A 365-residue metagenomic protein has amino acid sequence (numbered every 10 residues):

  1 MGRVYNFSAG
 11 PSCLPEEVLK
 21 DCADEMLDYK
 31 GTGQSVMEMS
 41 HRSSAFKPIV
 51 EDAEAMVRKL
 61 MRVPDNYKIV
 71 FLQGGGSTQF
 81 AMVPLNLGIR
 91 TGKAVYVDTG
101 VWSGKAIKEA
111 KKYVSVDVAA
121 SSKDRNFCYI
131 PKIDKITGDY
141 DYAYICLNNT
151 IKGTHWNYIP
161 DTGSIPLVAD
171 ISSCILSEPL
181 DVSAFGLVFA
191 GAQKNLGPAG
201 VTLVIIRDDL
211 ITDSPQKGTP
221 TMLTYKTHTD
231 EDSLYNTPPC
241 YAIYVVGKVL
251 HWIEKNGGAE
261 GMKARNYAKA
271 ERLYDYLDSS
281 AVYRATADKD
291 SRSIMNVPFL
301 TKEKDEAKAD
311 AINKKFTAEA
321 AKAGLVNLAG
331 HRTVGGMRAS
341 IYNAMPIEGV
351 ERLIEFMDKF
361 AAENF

Functional and structural regions predicted by a protein language model:
G2-V4, K322, H331-F365: PLP-dependent enzyme catalytic core of the Aspartate aminotransferase-like
R3-E54: A glycine-/small-polar-enriched, mobile loop at the entrance of the PLP active site in fold-type I
G10, A110, S121-I175: Active-site phosphate-binding strand-loop segment of PLP-dependent enzymes
P15, L187, A192-Y274, D288 (+1 more regions): Active-site C-terminal subdomain of aminotransferase-like
T32-Q79, G100-V101, E109: Conserved N-terminal alpha-helix of the aminotransferase class I/II PLP-enzyme fold
S77-A143: PLP-dependent aminotransferase-like
Y283-A320: Conserved PLP-binding catalytic core of the aspartate aminotransferase-like
